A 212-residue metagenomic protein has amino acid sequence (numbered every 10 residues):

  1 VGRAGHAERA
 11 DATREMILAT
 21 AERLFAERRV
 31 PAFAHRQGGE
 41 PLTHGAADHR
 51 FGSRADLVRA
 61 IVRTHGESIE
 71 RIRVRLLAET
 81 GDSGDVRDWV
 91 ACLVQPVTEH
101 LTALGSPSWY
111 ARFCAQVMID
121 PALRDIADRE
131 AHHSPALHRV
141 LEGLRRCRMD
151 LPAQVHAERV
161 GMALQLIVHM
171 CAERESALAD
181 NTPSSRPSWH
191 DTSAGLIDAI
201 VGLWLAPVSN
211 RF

Functional and structural regions predicted by a protein language model:
V1-A12, N210-F212: N-terminal intrinsically disordered/low-complexity leader segments
R14-A19, F51-A78: An amphipathic alpha-helix adjacent to DNA-recognition modules
L24-D56, A60-T64: Helix-turn-helix
V74-Y110, V160: Hydrophobic alpha-helical connector segments
D88-C92, L104-S134, H138: Amphipathic alpha-helical segments used for helix-helix packing
L93, V97, A111-M118, A163-I167 (+1 more regions): Short alpha-helical scaffolding segments that buttress acidic/His motifs in well-ordered protein cores
S134-F212: C-terminal peripheral helix-coil segments that are non-catalytic and often amphipathic
